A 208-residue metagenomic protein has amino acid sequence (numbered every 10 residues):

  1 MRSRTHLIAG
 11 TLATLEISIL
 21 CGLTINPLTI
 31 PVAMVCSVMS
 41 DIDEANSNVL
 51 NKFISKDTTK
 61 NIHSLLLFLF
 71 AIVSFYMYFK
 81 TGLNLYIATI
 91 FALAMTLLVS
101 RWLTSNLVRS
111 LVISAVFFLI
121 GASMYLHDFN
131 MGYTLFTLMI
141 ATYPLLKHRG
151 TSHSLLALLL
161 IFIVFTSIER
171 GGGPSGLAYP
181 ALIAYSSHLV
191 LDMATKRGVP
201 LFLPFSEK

Functional and structural regions predicted by a protein language model:
M1-K208: N-terminal membrane-targeting hydrophobic helices
